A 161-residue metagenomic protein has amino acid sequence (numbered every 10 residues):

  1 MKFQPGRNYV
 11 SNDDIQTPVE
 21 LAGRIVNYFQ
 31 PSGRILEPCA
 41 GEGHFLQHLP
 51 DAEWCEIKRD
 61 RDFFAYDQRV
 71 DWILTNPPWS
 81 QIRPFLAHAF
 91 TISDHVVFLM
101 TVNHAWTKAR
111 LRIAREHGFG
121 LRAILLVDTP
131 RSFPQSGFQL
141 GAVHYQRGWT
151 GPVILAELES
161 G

Functional and structural regions predicted by a protein language model:
M1-G161: Class I S-adenosyl-L-methionine-dependent methyltransferase catalytic core
